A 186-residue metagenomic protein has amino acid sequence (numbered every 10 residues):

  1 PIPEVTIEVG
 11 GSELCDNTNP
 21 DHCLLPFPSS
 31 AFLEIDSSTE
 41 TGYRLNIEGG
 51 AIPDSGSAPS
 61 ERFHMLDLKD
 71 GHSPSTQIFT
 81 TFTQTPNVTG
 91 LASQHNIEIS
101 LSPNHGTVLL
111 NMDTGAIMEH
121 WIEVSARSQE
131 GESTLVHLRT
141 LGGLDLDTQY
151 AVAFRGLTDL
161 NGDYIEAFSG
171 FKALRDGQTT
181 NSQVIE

Functional and structural regions predicted by a protein language model:
I2-E186: Acidic, low-complexity Ser/Thr/Gly/Pro-rich repeat segments typical of extracellular/periplasmic and surface-exposed
